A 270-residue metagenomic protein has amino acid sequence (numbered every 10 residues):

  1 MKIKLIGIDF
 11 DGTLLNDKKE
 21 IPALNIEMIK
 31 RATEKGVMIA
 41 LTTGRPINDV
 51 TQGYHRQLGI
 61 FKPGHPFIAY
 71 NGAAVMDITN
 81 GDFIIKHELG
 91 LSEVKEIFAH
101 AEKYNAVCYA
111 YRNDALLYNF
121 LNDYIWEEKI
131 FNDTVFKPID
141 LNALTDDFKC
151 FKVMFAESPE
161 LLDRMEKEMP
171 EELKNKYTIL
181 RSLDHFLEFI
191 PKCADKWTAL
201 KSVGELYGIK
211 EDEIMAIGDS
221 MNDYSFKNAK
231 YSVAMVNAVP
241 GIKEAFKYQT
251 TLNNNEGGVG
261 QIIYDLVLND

Functional and structural regions predicted by a protein language model:
M1-L5, E188-D270: Mg2+-dependent phosphoryl-transfer enzymes with acidic/Ser/Thr/Gly-rich catalytic loops
K4, K18-K35, A234-N237: Basic, amphipathic juxtamembrane/active-site segments that coordinate anionic phosphate or diphosphate groups
K4-D9, A40-L41: Short, hydrophobic/glycine-enriched beta-strand segments
A23-Y124: Active-site phosphate-binding/coordination module
G36-I39, G64-H65, K152, D212-E213 (+1 more regions): Short active-site oxyanion
P63, N71, L173-N175, N228-A229 (+1 more regions): Short, structured coil segments at secondary-structure junctions
H100-I217, M221-S225: Conserved acidic, metal-coordinating active-site core of Asp-based, Mg2+-dependent phosphoryl-transfer enzymes
